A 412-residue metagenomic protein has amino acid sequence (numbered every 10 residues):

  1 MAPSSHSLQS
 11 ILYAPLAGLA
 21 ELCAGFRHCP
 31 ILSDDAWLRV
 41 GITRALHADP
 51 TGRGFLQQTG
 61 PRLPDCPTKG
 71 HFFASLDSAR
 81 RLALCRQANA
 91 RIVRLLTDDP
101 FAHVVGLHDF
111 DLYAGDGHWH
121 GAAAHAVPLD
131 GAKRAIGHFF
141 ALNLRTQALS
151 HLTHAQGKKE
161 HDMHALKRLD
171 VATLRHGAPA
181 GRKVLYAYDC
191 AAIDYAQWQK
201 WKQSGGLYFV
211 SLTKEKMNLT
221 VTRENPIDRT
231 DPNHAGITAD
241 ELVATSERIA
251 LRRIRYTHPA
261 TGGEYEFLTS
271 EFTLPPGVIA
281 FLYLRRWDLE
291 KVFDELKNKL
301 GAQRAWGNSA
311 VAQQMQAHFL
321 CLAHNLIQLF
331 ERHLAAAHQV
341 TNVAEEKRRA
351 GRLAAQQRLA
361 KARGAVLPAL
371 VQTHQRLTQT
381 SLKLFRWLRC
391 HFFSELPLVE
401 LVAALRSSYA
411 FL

Functional and structural regions predicted by a protein language model:
M1-I31, H103-V104, T222, P226-Y256 (+2 more regions): A short, flexible helix-boundary coil/loop motif
W37-D49: Short, amphipathic alpha-helical "recognition" segments used to contact nucleic acids or chromatin
L46-P61: Short, charged amphipathic recognition helices of the HTH superfamily and cognate SANT/SANTA-like modules
T59-A74: Short, basic interhelical loop/turn and adjoining N-cap of the next helix at nucleic-acid- or acidic-partner-contacting
F73-L144: Active-site-proximal, Lys/Arg-enriched surface segment that forms a nucleic-acid-binding/basic interface patch
L152-G263: An internal, acidic/charged active-site-proximal segment that coordinates divalent cations and/or engages
I279-G307: Short amphipathic alpha-helical "interface-anchor" segments enriched in bulky aromatics
W306-R332: Basic, amphipathic alpha-helical segments enriched in Lys/Arg and hydrophobic/aromatic residues
